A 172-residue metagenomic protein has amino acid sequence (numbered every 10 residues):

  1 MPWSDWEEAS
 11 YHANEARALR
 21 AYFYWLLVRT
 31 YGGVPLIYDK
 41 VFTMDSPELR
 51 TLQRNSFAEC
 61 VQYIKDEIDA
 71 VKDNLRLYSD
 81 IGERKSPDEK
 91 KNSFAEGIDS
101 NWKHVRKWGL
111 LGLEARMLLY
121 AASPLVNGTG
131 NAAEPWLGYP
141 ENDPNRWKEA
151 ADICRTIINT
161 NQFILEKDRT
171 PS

Functional and structural regions predicted by a protein language model:
M1-S172: Structured, solvent-exposed acidic/aromatic patches
